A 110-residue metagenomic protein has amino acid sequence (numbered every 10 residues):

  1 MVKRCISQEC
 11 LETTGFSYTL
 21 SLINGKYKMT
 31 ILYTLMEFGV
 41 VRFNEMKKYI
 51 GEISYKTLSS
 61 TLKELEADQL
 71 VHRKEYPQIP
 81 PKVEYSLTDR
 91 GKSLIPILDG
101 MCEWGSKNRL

Functional and structural regions predicted by a protein language model:
M1-E12, Y49, C102: Recognition helices and adjacent regulatory flanks at domain boundaries
Q8-E9, Y33, M46, V71-Y76 (+1 more regions): Long, contiguous secondary-structure blocks with strong helical propensity
C10, T14-T57, E84: N-terminal helix-turn-helix DNA-binding core of bacterial DNA-binding proteins
Y18, K48, S60, P96-D99 (+1 more regions): Generic recognition of well-ordered alpha-helical segments within structured catalytic/regulatory domains
M29, D68, I97-R109: Alpha-helical linker/hinge and terminal dimerization helices associated with HTH transcriptional regulators
N44-R73, P80: Canonical helix-turn-helix DNA-binding module
P77, R109-L110: Short helix-loop hinge/linker segments at domain boundaries
P77-G100: Basic, amphipathic "hinge/linker" alpha-helix immediately C-terminal to the N-terminal HTH DNA-binding motif
